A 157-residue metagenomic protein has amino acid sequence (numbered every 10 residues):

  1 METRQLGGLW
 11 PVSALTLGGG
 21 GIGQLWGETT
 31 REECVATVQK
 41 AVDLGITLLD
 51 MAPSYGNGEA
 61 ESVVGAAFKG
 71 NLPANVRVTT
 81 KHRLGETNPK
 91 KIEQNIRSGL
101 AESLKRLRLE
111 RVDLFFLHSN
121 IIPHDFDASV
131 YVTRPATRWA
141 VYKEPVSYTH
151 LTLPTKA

Functional and structural regions predicted by a protein language model:
M1-V76, E110: N-terminal binding-site loop/beta-alpha segment at the start of enzyme catalytic domains that lines or forms
G20, A52-S54, K81-G85, L117-N120: Active-site beta-loop-alpha junctions enriched in small/polar residues
G21-R31, H82-Q94: Active-site mouth loops of central-metabolism enzymes
T29-K40, I92-K105: Short, acidic/polar
V38, E61, G65, L100-A101 (+2 more regions): Generic structural signal for well-ordered alpha-helices, preferentially at hydrophobic/aromatic core positions
K90-E93, I122-P145: Active-site cleft segment of glycoside hydrolase catalytic domains centered on the general acid/base Glu
L107-D127: Active-site groove signature of glycoside hydrolases
T149-T155: Conserved small/polar residues in nucleotide/adenosyl-binding loops
